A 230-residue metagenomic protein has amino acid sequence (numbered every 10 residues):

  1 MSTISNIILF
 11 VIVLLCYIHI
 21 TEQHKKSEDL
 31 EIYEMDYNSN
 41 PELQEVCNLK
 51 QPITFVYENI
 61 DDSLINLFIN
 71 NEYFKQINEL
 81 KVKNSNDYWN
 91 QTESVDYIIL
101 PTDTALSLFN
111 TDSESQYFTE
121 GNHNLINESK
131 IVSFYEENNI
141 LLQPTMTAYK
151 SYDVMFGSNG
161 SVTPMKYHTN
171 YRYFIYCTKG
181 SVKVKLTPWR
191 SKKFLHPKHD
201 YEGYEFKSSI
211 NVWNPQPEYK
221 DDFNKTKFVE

Functional and structural regions predicted by a protein language model:
M1-E230: N-terminal accessory scaffold of Fe(II)-dependent oxygenases
